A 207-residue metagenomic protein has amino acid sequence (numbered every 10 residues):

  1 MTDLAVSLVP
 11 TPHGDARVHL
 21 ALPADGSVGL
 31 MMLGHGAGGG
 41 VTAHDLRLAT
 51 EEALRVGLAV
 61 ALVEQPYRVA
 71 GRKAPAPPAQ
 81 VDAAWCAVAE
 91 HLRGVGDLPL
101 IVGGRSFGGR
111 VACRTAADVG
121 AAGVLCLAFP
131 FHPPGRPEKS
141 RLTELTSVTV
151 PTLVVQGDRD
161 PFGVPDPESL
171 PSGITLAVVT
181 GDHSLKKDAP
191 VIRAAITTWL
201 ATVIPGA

Functional and structural regions predicted by a protein language model:
S7-P99, V111, V178, D188: Serine-hydrolase catalytic machinery in alpha/beta-hydrolase-like enzymes
A37, D158-D160, T180-H183: Acidic beta-to-alpha connecting loop that harbors the catalytic carboxylate
V102-G104, L127: Short beta-strand immediately N-terminal to the catalytic nucleophile in serine-hydrolase-like folds
G104-G108, A112: Gly/Ala-rich beta-loop-alpha elbow adjacent to hydrolase catalytic centers
G120-H132: A conserved short beta-strand
S147-T149, V154-Q156: Short beta-strand/loop motif that positions the catalytic acidic residue of the alpha/beta-hydrolase fold
P161-D166: Conserved alpha/beta-hydrolase "acid-adjacent" motif
G181-A194: Catalytic histidine-centered segment of alpha/beta-hydrolase-like enzymes
